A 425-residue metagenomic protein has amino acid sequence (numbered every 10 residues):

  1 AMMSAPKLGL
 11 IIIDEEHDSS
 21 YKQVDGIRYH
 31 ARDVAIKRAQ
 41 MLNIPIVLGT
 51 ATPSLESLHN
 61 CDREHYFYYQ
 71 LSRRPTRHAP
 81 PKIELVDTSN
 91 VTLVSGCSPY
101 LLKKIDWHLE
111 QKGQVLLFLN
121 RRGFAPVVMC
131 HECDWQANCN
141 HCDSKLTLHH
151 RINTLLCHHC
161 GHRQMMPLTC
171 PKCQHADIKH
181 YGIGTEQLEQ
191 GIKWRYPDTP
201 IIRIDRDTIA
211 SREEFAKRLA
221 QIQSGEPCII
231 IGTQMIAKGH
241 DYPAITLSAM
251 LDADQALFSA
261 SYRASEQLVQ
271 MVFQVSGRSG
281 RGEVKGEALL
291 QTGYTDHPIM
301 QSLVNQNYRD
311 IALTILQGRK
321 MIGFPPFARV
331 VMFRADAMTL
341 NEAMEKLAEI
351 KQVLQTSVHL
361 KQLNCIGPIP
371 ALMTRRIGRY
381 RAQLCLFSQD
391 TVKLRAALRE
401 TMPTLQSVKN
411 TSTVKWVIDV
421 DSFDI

Functional and structural regions predicted by a protein language model:
A1-M344, T356, L372-T374, A382-C385 (+2 more regions): Inter-lobe coupling/hinge segments of SF2-like helicase ATPases
R309, A343-I366: Short amphipathic alpha-helix segments
K346-Q352, R395-T404: Short amphipathic alpha-helices in soluble, non-transmembrane regions that often serve as interface/regulatory elements
V358-A371, S412-D419: Short beta-strand elements
Q362, I377-Y380, L405: Nucleotide-binding motor/catalytic cores of P-loop/tubulin-like NTPases across gene-expression machines
I369-R375, R379, F423-I425: Core structural elements
T391, R399-I425: Generic C-terminus detector
